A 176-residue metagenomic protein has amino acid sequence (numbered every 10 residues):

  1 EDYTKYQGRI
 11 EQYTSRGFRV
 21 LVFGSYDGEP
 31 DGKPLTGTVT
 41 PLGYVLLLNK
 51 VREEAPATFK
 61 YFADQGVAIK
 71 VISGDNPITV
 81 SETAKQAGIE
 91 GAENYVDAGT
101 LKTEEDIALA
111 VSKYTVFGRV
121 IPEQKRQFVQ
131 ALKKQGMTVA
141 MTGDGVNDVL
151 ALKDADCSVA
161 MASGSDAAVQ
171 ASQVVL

Functional and structural regions predicted by a protein language model:
E1-A131, Q135, V149, S163 (+1 more regions): Cytosolic catalytic headpieces and adjacent flexible linkers of membrane translocases
P122, G143-D144: Gly/Ser-rich catalytic serine loop of serine hydrolases
L132-A140, D156: Short beta-strand/loop segments at the ligand-binding rim of alpha/beta enzyme cores
A155, A171-S172: Asp-centered catalytic/switch region of ABC-type ATPase nucleotide-binding domains
